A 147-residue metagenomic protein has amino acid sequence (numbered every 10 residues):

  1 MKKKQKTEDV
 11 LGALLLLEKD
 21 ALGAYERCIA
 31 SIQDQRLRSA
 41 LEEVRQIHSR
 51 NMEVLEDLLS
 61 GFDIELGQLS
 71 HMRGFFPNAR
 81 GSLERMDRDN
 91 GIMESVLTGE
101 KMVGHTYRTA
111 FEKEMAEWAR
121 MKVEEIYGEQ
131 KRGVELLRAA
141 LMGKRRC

Functional and structural regions predicted by a protein language model:
K2-I32, N90-E114: Alpha-helical bundle segments that constitute or directly flank the non-heme di-iron/ferroxidase center
Q5-L14, D34-E53, D89-M93, W118-R132: Alpha-helical scaffold segments that form or flank carboxylate-/histidine-based iron centers
L15, K19, I29, R45 (+6 more regions): Generic structural concept
K19-E26, S49-E56, G104, R108 (+2 more regions): Structural signal for well-ordered, non-membrane alpha-helices
E26, A30-L37, S60, I64 (+2 more regions): Short, flexible helix-adjacent loops and helix caps
R38-M72, G133-R146: Conserved alpha-helical segments that form or flank metal/cofactor-binding pockets of metalloenzymes
E53-G104: Carboxylate-rich helix-loop segments that flank metal/cofactor sites and access channels in metalloenzymes
G99-C147: Preference for long, well-ordered alpha-helical segments
